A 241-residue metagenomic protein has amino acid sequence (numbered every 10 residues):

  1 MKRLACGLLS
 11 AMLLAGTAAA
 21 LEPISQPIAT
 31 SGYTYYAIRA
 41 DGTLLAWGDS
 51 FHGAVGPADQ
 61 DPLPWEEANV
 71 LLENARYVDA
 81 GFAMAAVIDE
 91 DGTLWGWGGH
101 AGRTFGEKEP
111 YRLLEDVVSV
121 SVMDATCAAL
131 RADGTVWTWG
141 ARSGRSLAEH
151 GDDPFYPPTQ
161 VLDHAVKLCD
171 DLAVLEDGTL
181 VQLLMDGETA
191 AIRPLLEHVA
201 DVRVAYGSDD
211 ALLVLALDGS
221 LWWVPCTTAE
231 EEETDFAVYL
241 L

Functional and structural regions predicted by a protein language model:
G7-G16: Bacterial N-terminal signal peptides
G16-P23: Sec-dependent signal peptide cleavage junction
P23-Y33: Short N-terminal segments immediately surrounding and downstream of signal-peptide cleavage
G32-Y33, G42, F82-A83, G92 (+6 more regions): Short coil/turn segments that connect the beta-strands within blades of beta-propeller domains
Y33, L45-N69, W95-L113, W137-V161 (+2 more regions): Short glycine/serine- and acidic-residue-enriched loop/turn motifs that recur at repeat junctions
Y33-A37, A46, M84-V87, G96 (+5 more regions): Conserved core positions of repeat-based scaffolds
A40, D49-F51, A83, E90 (+8 more regions): Short loop/turn segments immediately following the C-termini of beta-strands
A75-Y77, D116-D124, V166-D170, A200-A205 (+1 more regions): Repeated scaffold domains used in trafficking and secretory/extracellular systems, primarily beta-propellers
